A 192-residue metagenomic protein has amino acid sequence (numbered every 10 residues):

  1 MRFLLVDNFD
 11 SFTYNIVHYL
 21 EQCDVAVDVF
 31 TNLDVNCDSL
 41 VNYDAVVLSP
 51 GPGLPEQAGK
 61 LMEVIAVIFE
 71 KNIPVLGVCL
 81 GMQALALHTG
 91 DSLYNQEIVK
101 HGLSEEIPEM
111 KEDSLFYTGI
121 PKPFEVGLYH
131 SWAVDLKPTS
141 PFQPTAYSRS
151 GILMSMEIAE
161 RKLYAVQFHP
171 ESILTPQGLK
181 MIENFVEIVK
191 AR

Functional and structural regions predicted by a protein language model:
R2-V6, D10-L76, T89, L174: Flexible gly/pro-rich beta->alpha loop and the following alpha-helix that scaffold active-site loops
V27-V29, L93, P144: Generic structural signal for residues in well-ordered beta-strands
Y43-S114, T118, I182-N184: Cysteine-nucleophile active-site neighborhood
C79, H130, H169: Histidine-centered divalent metal-coordination motifs
S104-E106, L153-S155, A165: Conserved hydrophobic/aromatic beta-strand scaffold that supports enzyme active sites
S114-E160: Catalytic beta-strand/loop cores that center a nucleophilic Ser/Cys/Thr and support acyl-enzyme chemistry
P123, V166-P176: Phosphate-binding/catalytic loops
I173-R192: Acyltransferase
